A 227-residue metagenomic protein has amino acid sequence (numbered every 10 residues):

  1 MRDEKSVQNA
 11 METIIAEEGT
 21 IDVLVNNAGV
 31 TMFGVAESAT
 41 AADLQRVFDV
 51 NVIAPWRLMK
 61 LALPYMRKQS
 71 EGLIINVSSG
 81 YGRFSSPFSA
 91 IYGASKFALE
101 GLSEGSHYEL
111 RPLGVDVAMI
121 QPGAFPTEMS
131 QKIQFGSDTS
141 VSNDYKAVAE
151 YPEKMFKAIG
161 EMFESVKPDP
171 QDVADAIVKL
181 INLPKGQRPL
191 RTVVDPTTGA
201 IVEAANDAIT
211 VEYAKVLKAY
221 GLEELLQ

Functional and structural regions predicted by a protein language model:
M1-N9, A41: The beta1-alpha1 cofactor-binding region of Rossmann-like NAD(H)/NADP(H)-dependent oxidoreductases
E12-L24, M32: A glycine-rich helix->loop->beta "capping" turn within Rossmann-like NAD(P)(H)-dependent oxidoreductase domains
V35-A36, D43-Q45: Substrate-binding pocket helix/loop in short-chain dehydrogenase/reductase
A39, S85-G93, G105: Active-site loop-to-helix junction immediately N-terminal to the catalytic Tyr of the SDR YXXXK motif in Rossmann-fold
M59, S95: Active-site helix of classical SDR
S79: Residue(s) in the substrate-gating loop at a strand-loop-helix junction that position the organic substrate next
P112-R188: SDR active-site lid
